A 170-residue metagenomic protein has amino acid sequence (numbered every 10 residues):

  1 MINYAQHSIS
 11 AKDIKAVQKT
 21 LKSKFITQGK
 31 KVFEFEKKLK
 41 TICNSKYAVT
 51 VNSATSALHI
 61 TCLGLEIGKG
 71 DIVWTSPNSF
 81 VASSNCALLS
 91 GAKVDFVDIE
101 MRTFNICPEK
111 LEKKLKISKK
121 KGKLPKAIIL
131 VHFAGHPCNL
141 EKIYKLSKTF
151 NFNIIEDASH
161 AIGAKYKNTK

Functional and structural regions predicted by a protein language model:
M1-F25, K30: N-terminal "arm"/small-domain region of PLP-dependent enzymes with the aminotransferase-like
A16, E34, K38, I60 (+2 more regions): Alpha-helical elements of Rossmann-like donor-binding domains used by nucleotide-donor carbohydrate transfer enzymes
V17, L39, A57, V73 (+5 more regions): Generic structural signal for small/hydrophobic residues in well-ordered secondary structure, especially within
F25-I72, C86-L89, F96-D98, K120: Phosphate-binding glycine-rich loop
N78, A92, I99-M101, F133: Active-site loop/turn elements of alpha/beta-hydrolase fold enzymes, especially the short glycine-/histidine-rich
S79-S84: Conserved coil-to-alpha-helix start sites within the AMP-binding
R102-K170: Active-site phosphate-binding strand-loop segment of PLP-dependent enzymes
